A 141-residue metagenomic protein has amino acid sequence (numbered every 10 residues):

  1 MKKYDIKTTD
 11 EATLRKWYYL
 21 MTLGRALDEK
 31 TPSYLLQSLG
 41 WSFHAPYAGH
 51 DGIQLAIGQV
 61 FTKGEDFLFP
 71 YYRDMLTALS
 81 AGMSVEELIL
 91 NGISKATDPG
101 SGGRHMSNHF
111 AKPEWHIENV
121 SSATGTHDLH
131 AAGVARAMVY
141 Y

Functional and structural regions predicted by a protein language model:
M1-F43: Cofactor-/ligand-binding subdomain signature composed of acidic, glycine-rich, tryptophan-containing flexible loops
E29-Y141: Cofactor-binding active-site loop characterized by glycine-rich and histidine/acidic residues
